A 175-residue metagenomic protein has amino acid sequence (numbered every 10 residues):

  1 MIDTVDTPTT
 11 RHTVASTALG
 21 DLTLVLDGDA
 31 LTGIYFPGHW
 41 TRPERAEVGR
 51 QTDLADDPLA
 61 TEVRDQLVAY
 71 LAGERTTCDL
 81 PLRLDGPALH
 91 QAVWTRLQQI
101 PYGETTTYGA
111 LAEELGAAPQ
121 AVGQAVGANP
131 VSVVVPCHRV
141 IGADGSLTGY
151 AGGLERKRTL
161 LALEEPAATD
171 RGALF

Functional and structural regions predicted by a protein language model:
M1-A117, E165-F175: Basic nucleic-acid-binding alpha-helical/helix-turn surface characteristic of O6-alkylguanine DNA
R45, A143-D144: A short acidic, helix-capping loop that chelates divalent metal ions and anchors anionic groups
R96-Q99, V133, T159: Residue-level recognition of specific faces of alpha-helices
G116-A117, A128, G142: The short coil/loop that forms the "turn" connecting the two helices of the helix-turn-helix
A125-V126, P130-V134: Major-groove DNA-recognition helix of helix-turn-helix-type DNA-binding domains
V134-I141: Short Lys/Arg-enriched helix C-cap and helix-to-coil transition segments that create basic nucleic-acid-contact patches
G145-F175: …primarily DNA-binding HTH/wHTH and HhH modules…
